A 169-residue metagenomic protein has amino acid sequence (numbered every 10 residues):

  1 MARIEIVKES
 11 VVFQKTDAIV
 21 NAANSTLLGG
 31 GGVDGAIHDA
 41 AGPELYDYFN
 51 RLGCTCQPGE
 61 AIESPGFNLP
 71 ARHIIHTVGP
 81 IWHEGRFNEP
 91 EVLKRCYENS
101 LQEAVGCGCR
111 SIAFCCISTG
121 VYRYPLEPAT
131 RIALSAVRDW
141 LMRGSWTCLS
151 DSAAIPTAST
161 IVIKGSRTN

Functional and structural regions predicted by a protein language model:
M1-G106: Glycine-/small-residue-enriched capping loops at alpha/beta junctions
I81-N169: Phosphate/ribose-phosphate-bearing ligand recognition and processing surfaces, centered on ADP-ribose/NAD(+/P+) systems
